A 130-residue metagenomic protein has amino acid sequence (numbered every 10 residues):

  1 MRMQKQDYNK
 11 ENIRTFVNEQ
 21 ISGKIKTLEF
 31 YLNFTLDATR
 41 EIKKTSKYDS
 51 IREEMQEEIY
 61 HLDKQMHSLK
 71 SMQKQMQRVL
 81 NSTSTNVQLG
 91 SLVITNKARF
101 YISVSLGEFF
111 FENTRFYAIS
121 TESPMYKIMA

Functional and structural regions predicted by a protein language model:
M1-N81: N-terminal intrinsically disordered, low-complexity, charge/repeat-rich segments that act as generic
S82-A130: Non-DNA-binding regulatory cores of transcription-related proteins, predominantly C-terminal effector-binding
